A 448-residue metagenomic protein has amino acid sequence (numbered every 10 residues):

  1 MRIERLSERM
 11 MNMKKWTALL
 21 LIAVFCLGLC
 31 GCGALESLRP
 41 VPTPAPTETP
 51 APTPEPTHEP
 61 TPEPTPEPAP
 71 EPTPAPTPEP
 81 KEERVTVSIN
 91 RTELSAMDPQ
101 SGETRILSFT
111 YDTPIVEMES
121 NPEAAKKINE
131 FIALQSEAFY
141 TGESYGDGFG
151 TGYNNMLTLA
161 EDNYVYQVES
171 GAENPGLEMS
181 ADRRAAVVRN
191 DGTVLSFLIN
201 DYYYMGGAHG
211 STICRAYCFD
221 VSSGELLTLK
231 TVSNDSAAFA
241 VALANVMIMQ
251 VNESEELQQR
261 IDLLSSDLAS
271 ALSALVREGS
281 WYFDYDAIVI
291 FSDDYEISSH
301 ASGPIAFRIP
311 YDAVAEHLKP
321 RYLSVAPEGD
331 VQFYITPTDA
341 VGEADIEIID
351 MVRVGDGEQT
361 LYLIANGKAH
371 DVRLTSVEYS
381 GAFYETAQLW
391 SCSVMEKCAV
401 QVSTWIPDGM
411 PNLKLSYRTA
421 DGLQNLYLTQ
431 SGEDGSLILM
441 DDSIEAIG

Functional and structural regions predicted by a protein language model:
M1-N12: Short, Lys/Arg-enriched N-terminal segments with co-localized hydrophobic residues within the first ~10-30 amino acids
K14-I22: Sec-dependent signal peptide recognition, specifically the positively charged N-region followed immediately by
G28-G31: C-terminal motif of bacterial Sec signal peptides marking the signal peptidase cleavage site
G33-P42, P76-V341: Compositionally biased intrinsically disordered regions enriched in Thr/Gly
G33-P64: Short, low-complexity, disordered segments immediately C-terminal to signal peptides in bacterial exported proteins
I335-Y379: Short, surface-exposed binding/anchoring microloops in extracellular/periplasmic proteins
L389-Q430: Short, solvent-exposed, Trp/other aromatic-anchored flexible loops in extracytoplasmic proteins
S431-G448: Extracellular beta-sheet/turn segments enriched in Thr/Pro/Gly and aliphatic residues
